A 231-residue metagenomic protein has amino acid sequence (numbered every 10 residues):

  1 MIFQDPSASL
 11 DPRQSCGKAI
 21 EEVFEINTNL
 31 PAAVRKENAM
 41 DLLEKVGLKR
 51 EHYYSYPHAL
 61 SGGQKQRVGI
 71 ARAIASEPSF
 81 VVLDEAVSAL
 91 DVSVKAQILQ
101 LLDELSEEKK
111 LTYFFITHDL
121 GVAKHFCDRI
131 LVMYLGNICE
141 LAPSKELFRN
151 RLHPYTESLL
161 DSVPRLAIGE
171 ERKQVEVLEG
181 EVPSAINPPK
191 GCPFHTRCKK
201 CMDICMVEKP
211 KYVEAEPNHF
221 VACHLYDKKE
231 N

Functional and structural regions predicted by a protein language model:
D5, E37, Y54-Y56, K173: Interfacial catalytic loop of ABC nucleotide-binding domains
Q14-V34, G47, A142: ABC-type ATPase nucleotide-binding domains, specifically the catalytic core motifs of the NBD
V34-E51, L160-D161: Conserved ABC ATPase "signature" region
Y56-L60, Q64: Conserved ABC ATPase signature
A75-S79: A short, proline-enriched helix->beta-strand linker immediately N-terminal to the Walker B motif in ABC-type P-loop
L90, V94-E170: P-loop NTP-binding/switch modules centered on Walker-like glycine-rich loops
P143-N231: Charged, flexible cofactor/metal-binding loops and thiol motifs
